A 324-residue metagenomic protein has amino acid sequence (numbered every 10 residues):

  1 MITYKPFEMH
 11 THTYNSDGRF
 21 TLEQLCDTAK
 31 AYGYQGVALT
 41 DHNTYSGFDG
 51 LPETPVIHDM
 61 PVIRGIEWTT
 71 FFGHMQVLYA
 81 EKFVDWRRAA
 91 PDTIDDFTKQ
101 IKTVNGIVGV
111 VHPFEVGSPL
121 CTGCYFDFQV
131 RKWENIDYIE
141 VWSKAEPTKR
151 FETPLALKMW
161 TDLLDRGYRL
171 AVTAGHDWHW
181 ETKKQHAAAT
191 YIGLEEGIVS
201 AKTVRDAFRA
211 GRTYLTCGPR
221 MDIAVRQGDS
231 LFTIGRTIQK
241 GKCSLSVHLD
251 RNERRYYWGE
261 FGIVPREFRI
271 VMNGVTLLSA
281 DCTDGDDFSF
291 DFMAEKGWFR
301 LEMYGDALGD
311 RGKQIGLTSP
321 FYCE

Functional and structural regions predicted by a protein language model:
M1-C121, F126-F128, E140-W160, T173-T182 (+2 more regions): A metal-dependent hydrolase metal-coordination microenvironment
M1-Y4, Q24, A171, W178-E324: C-terminal functional module detector
A31, V130-W133, R166-G167, E295 (+1 more regions): Alpha-helix termination/capping residues and helix-transition junctions
I57, T70-G73, W133-I136, G167 (+1 more regions): Short, solvent-exposed loop/turn segments at the edges of secondary structure
H58, T103-V104, N135, W142 (+3 more regions): Structured helix-beta-strand junction loops
L163: Catalytic-domain carbohydrate-binding cleft regions of carbohydrate-active enzymes
